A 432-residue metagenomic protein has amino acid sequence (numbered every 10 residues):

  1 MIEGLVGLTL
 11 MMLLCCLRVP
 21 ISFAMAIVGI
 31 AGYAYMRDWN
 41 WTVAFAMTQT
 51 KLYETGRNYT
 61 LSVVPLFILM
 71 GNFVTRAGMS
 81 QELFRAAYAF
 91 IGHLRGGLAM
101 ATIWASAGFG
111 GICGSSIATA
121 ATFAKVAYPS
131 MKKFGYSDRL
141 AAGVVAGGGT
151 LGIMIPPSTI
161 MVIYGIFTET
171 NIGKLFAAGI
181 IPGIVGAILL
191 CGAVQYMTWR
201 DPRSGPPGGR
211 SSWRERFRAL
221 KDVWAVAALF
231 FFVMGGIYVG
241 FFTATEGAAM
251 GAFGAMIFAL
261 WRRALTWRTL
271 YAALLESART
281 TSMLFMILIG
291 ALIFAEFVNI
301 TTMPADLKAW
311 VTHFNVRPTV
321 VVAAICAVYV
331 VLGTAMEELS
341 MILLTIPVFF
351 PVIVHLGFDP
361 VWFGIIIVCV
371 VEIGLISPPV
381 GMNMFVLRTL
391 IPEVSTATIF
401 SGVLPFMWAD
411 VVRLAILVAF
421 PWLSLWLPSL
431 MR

Functional and structural regions predicted by a protein language model:
M1-R432: Alpha-helical transmembrane segments of multi-pass membrane transport proteins
